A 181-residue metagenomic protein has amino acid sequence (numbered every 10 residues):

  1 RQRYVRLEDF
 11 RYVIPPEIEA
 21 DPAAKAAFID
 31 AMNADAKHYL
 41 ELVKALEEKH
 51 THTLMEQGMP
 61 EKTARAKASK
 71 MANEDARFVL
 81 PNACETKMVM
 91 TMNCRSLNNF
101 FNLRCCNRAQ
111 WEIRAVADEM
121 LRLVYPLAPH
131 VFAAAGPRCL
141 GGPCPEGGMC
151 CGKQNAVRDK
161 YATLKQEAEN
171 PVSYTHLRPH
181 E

Functional and structural regions predicted by a protein language model:
R1-R178: Family-specific signature for flavin-dependent thymidylate synthase
